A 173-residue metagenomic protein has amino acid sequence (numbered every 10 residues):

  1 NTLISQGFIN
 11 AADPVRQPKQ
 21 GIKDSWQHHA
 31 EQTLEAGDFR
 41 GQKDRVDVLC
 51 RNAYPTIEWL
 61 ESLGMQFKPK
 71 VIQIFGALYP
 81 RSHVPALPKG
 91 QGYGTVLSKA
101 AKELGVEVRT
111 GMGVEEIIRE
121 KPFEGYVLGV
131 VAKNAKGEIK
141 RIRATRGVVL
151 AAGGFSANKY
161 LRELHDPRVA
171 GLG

Functional and structural regions predicted by a protein language model:
N1-T2, V148: Hydrophobic/aromatic ligand-binding patch that stacks against planar heteroaromatic rings of cofactors or nucleotides
L3-E107, G111-E116, F123-G125, Y160-A170: Conserved N-terminal/central alpha/beta ligand/cofactor-binding core
A100, K133, F155: Mid-sequence acidic-hydrophobic segments that form the walls of catalytic/ligand-binding cavities or oligomerization
I118-I142, R146-V148: Conserved beta-strand-loop-beta-strand element in the redox core of flavoprotein oxidoreductases
K136-I139, R143-G173: Glycine-rich loop(s) and the adjacent beta-strand/alpha-helix scaffold that form part
